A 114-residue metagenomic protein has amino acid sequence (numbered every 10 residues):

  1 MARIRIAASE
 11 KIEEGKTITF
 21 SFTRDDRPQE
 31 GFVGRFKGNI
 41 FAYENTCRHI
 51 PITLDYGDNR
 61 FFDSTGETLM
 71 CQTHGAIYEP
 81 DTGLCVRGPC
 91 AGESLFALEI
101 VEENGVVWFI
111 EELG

Functional and structural regions predicted by a protein language model:
M1-T65, E79-P80, S94-G114: N-terminal pre-ligand scaffold of iron-sulfur
C47, C71-H74: Short cysteine clusters
T68: A short acidic, glycine-rich active-site loop that binds or catalyzes chemistry on phosphate/adenosine moieties
C90-A91: C-terminal "cap" of GNAT-fold acetyltransferases
